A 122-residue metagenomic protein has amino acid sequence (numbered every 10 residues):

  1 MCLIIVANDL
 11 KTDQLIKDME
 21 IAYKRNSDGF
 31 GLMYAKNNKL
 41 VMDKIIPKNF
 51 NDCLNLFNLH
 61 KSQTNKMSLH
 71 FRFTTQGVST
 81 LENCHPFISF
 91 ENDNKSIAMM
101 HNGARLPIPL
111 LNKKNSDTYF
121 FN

Functional and structural regions predicted by a protein language model:
M1-C53, M67: Extreme N-terminus nucleophile/cap motif
Q14, M42, Q76-S79, I108-L110: Short helix/loop capping segments that flank catalytic or ligand/cofactor-binding pockets
F50-K61, L69, L106: Conserved loop->alpha-helix
K66-G77: Regulatory sensory and allosteric helical modules in signal-transduction proteins and certain transcription factors
H70, H85, H101: Histidine-centered active-site/metal-ligand motif
T75-A98: Acidic loop->beta-strand submotif enriched in PP2C/PPM serine/threonine phosphatases
K95-L110: Conserved beta-strand-loop-short alpha-helix elements that form and flank the Mn2+/Mg2+-coordinating active site
L106-N122: Short histidine
